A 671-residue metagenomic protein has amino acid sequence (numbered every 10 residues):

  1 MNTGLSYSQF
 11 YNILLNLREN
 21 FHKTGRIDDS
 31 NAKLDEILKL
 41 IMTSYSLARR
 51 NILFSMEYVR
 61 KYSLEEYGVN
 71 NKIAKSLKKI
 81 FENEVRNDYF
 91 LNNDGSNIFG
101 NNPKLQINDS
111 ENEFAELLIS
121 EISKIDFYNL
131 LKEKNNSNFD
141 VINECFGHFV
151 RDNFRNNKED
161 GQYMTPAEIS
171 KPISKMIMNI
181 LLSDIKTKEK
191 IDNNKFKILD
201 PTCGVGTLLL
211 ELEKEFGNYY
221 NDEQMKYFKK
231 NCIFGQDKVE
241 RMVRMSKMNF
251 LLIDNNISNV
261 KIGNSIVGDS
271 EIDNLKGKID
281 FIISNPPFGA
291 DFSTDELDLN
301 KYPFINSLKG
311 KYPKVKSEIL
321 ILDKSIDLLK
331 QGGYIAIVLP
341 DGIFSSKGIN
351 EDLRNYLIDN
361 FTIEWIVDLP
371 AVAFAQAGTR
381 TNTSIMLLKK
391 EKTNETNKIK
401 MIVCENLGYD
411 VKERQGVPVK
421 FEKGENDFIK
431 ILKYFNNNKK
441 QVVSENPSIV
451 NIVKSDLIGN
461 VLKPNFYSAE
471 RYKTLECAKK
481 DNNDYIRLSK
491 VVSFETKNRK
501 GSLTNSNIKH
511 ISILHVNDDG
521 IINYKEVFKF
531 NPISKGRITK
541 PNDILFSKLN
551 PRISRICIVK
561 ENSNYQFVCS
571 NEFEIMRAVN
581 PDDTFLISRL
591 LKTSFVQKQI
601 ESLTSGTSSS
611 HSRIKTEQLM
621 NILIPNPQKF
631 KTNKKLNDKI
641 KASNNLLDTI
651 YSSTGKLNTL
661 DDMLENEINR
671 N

Functional and structural regions predicted by a protein language model:
M42, R49-N157: Long recognition/docking surfaces used for binding and targeting
T165-S284, G289-A290, P340-D341, L353 (+1 more regions): Conserved S-adenosyl-L-methionine
S265, S293-K301, S489-V492, T496-N531: DNA target-recognition patches
K311-F374, T379-L387: Conserved Class I SAM-dependent methyltransferase catalytic core
Q376-D484: Flexible, glycine-/basic-rich loop-and-beta segments that form/coincide with the SAM-dependent methyltransferase
M386, Q566-E574, G606-K631: A short glycine-rich beta-alpha junction/loop motif
F435-K500, N626-N671: Non-catalytic DNA-recognition/assembly elements of restriction-modification systems
S547-K592: A short beta-sheet element
